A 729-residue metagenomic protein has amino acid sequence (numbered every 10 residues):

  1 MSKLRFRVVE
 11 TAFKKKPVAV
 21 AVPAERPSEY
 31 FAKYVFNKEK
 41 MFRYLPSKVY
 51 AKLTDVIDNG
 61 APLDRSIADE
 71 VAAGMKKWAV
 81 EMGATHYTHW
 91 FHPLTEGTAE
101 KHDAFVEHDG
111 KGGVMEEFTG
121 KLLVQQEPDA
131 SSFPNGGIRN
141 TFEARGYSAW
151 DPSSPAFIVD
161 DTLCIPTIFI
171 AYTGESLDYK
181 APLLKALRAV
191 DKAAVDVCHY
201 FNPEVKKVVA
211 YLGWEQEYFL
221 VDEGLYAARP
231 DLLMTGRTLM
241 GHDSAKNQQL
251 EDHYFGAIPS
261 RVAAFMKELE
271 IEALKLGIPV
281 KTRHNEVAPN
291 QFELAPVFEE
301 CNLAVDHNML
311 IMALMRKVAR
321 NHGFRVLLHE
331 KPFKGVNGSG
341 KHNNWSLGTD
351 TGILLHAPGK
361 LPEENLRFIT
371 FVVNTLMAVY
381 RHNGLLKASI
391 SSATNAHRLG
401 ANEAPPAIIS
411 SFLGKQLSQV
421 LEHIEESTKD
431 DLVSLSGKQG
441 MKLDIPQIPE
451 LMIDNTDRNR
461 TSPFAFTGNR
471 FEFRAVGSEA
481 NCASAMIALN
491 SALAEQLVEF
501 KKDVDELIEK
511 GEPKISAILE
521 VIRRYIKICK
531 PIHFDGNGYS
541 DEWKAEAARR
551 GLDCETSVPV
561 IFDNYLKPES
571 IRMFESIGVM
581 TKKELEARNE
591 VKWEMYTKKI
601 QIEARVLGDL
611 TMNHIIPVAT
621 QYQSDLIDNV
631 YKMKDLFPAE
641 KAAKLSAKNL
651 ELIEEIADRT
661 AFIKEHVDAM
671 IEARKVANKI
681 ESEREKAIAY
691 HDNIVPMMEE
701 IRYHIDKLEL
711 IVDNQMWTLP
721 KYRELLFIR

Functional and structural regions predicted by a protein language model:
S2-A24, T141-F157, T162: N-terminal hydrophobic targeting/anchoring segments and the immediately downstream early-domain regions of hydrolases
F13-A19, P23-G120, V124-N140: Histidine/acidic residue-rich metal-binding segments in metalloenzymes
I67, F91, T119, P296-F298 (+5 more regions): Active-site proximal loops enriched in glycine and acidic residues that flank catalytic Cys/His/Asp and coordinate
I67-V71, F91-P93, K121-L122, F169 (+4 more regions): Active-site-proximal loop/turn and secondary-structure-junction residues that shape catalytic pockets, frequently
A84, T88-F91, H307-N321, L347 (+3 more regions): Hydrophobic/aromatic-rich, well-ordered segments within soluble, folded domains that form packed cores
E96-G113, S131, R229, G236-T238 (+4 more regions): Short linear, low-complexity motifs centered on an aromatic residue
E143-L328, N337-G340, L347-E590: Glycine-rich, acidic/polar active-site loops that bind/position phosphate-bearing ligands
R524-R729: C-terminal amphipathic alpha-helical interaction region
